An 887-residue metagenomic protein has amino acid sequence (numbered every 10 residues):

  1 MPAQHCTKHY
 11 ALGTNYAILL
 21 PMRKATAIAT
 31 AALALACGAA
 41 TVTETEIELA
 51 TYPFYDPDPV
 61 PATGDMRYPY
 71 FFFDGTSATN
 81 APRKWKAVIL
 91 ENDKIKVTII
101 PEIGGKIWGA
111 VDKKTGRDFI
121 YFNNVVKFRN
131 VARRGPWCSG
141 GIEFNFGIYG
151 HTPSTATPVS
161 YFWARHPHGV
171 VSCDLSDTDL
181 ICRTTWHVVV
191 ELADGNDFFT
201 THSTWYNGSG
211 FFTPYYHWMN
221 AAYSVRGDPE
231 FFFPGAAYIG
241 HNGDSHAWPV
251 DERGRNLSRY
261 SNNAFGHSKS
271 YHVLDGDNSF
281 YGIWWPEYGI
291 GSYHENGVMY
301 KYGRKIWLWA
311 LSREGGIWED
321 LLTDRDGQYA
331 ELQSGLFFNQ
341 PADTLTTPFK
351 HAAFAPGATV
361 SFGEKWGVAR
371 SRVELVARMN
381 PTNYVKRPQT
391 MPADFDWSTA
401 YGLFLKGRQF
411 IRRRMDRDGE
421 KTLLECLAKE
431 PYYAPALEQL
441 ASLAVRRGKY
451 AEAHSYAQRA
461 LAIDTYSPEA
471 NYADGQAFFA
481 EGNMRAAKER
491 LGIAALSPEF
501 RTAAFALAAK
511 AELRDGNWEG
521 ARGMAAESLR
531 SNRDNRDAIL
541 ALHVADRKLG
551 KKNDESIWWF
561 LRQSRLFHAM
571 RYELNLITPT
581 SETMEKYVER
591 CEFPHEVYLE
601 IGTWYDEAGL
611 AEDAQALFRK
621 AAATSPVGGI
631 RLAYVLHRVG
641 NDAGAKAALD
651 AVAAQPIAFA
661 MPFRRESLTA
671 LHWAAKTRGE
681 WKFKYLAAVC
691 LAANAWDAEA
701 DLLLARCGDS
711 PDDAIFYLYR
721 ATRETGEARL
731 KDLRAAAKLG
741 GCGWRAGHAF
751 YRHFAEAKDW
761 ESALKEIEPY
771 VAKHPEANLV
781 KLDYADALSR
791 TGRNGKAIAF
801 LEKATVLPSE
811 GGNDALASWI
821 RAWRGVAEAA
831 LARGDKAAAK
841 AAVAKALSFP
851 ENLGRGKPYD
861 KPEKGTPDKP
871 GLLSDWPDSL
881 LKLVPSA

Functional and structural regions predicted by a protein language model:
P53, V88, T98, K106-G109 (+3 more regions): A contiguous, surface-exposed recognition patch within enzymatic or periplasmic domains that forms
P57-R83, A87-E91, S139-D197, G316-T346: Extended, loop-rich substrate-binding clefts of extracytoplasmic carbohydrate-active enzymes
S77-T79, E91, V97-T115, L175-R226 (+1 more regions): Acidic, contiguous internal or C-terminal segments within carbohydrate-active enzymes that form a structured patch used
V88-D93, I99, Y161, S203 (+1 more regions): Short Pro-Gly-centered flexible turn/kink motifs
P431, T465, E499, R533 (+11 more regions): Short coil turns that delineate tetratricopeptide repeat
A436, A470, A504, A538 (+10 more regions): TPR alpha-solenoid repeat register
A453-R459, A487-I493, E519-S528, K551-R565 (+10 more regions): Alpha-helical repeat scaffolds
